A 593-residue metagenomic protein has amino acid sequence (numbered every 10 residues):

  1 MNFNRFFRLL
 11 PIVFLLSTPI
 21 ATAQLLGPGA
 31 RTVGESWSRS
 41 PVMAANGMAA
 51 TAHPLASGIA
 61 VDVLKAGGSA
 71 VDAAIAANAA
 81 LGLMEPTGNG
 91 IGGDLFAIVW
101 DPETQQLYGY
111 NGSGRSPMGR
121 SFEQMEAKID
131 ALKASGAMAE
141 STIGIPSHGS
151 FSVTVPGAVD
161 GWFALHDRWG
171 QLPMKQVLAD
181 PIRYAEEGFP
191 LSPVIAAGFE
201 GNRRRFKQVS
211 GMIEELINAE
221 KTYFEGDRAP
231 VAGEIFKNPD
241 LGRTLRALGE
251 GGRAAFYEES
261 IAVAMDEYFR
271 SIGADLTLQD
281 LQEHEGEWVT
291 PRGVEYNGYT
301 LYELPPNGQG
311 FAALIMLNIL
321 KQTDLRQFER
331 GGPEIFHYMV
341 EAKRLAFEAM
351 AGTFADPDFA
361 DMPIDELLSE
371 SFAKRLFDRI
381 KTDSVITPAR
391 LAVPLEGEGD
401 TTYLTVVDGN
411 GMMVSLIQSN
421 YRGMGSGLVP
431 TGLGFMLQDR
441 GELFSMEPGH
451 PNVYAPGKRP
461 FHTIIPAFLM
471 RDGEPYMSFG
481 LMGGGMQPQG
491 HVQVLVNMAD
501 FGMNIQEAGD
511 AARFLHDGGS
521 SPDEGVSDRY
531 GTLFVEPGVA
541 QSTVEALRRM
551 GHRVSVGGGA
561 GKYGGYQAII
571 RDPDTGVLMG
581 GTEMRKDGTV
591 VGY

Functional and structural regions predicted by a protein language model:
R8-P19: Bacterial N-terminal signal peptides
Q24-G58, A70-V71, I75-G251, F256-E258 (+4 more regions): Noncatalytic scaffold domains of N-terminal-nucleophile
G27, Q322-S419, L433, R440 (+1 more regions): Internal maturation/activation junctions in enzymes
V63-L64, D160-R168, G251-E258, V263 (+1 more regions): Alpha-helical support elements that line or immediately flank enzyme active sites and cofactor-binding pockets
L83-T87, D94-N111, S116, A131-K133 (+4 more regions): Active-site rim segments in enzyme catalytic domains, especially the processed small/beta chain of N-terminal
N89, D94-D101, T402-V406, P466-F468 (+1 more regions): Short beta-strand scaffold segments in enzyme catalytic cores
W288, E398-T401, H462-I464: Short, small/polar residue-rich loop motifs at catalytic or cofactor-binding pockets
K458, H491, D500-A560: Extended C-terminal subregions enriched in glycine
